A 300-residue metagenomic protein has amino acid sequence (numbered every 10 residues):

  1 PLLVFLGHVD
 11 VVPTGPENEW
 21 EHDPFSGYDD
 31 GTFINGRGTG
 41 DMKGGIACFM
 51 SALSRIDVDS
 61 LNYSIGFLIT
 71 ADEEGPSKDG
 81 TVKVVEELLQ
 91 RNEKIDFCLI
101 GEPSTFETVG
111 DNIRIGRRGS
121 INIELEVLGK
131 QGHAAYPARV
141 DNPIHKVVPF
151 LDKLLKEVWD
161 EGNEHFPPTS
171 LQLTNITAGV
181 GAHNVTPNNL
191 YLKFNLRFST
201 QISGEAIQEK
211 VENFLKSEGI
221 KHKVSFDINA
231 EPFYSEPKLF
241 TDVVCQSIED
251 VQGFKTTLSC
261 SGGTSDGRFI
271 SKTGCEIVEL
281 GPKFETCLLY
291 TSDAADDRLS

Functional and structural regions predicted by a protein language model:
L2-G66: Active-site metal-coordination/substrate-binding segment of hydrolases, especially metallo-dependent peptidases
D30-G40, F254-S259, C287-L289: Short pre-catalytic strand/loop immediately N-terminal to key active-site residues, enriched for Gly-Thr
T39-G40, G44-L53, D57-K153, L289-S292: Fold-level recognition of mixed alpha/beta catalytic cores in primary-metabolism enzymes, strongest
E107-R114, V158-W159, N175-G181: Glycine-rich, charged/polar anion/phosphate-binding loops that engage phosphate groups from diverse ligands
A134-T177, V185, F198-K223: Acidic-enriched catalytic cores of C-N bond-cleaving enzymes acting on peptides and small amides
L151-W159, P232-I277: Active-site-adjacent substrate-binding region of metalloamidase/peptidase-like peptide-processing proteins
L171-G179, N195, S199, K223-T241 (+2 more regions): A short beta-alpha structural unit
Y290-S300: Single conserved hydrophobic/aromatic residue that forms the stacking wall/gate of nucleotide- or nucleobase-binding
